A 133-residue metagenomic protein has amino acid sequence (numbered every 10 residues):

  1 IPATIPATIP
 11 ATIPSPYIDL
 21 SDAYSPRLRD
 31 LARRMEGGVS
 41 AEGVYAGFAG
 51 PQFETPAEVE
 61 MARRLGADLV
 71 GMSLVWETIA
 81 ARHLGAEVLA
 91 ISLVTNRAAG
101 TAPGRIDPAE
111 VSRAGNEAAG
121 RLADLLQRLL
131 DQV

Functional and structural regions predicted by a protein language model:
I1-T95, A102, P108-V133: Glycine-rich phosphate- or other oxyanion-binding loops that anchor nucleotides, phosphorylated ligands
